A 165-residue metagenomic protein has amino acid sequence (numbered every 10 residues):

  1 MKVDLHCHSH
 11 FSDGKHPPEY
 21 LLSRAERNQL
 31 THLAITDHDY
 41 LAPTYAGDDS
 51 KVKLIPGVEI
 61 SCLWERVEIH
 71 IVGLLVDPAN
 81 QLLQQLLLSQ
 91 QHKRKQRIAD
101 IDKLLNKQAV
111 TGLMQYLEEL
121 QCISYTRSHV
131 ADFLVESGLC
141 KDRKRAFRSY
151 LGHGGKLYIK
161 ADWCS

Functional and structural regions predicted by a protein language model:
M1-E68, S149-I159: An N-terminally biased module of ancient metal coordination in phosphate/nucleic-acid-related enzymes
D49-S165: Extended substrate/RNA-proximal surfaces in nucleic-acid metabolism proteins
